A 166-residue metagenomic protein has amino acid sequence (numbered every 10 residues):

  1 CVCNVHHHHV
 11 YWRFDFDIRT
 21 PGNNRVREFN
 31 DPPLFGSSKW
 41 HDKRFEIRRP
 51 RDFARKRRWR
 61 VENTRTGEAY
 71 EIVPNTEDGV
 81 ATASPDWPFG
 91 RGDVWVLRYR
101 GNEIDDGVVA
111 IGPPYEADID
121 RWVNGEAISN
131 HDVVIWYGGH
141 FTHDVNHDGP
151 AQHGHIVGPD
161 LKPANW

Functional and structural regions predicted by a protein language model:
C1-W166: Extended effector regions of multi-domain proteins
